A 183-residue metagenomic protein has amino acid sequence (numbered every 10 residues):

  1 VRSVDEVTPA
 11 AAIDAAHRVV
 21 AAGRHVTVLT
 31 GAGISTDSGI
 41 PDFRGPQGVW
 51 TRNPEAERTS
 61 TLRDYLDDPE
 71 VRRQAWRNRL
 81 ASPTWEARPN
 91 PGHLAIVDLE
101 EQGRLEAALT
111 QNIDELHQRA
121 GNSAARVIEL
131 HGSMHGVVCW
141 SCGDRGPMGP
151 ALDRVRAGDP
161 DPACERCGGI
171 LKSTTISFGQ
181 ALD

Functional and structural regions predicted by a protein language model:
V1-D183: Conserved catalytic core of sirtuin-type NAD+-dependent deacylases
